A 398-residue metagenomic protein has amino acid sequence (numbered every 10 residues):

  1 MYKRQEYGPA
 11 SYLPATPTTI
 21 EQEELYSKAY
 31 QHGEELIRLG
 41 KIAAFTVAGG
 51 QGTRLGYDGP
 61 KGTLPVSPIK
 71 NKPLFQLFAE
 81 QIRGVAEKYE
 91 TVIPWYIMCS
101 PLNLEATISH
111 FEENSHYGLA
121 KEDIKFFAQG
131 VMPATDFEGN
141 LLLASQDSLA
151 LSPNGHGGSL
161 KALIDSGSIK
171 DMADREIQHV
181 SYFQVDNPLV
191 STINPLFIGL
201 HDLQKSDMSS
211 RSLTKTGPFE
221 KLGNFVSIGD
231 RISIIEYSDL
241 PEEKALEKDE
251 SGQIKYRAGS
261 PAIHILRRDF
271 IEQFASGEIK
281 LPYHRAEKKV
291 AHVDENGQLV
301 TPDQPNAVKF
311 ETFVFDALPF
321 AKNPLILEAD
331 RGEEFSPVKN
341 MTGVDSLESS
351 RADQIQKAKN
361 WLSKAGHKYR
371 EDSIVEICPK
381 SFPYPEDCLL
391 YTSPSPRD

Functional and structural regions predicted by a protein language model:
M1-Q5, Y391-D398: Conserved small/polar residues in nucleotide/adenosyl-binding loops
K3-P17: Low-complexity, highly charged intrinsically disordered N-terminal segments that act as targeting/localization
E34-D58: N-terminal nucleotide-binding beta1-loop-alpha1 segment
A44-V47, P94-S100, K125-G130, V180-F183: Extended hydrophobic secondary-structure segments that form protein cores and membrane-embedded regions
L74-Y89: A short, N-terminal amphipathic alpha-helix
I108-Y117: Short, aromatic/basic amphipathic alpha-helical patches
H116-Y117, K121-E220: Conserved beta-loop-beta/alpha segment of the NTase-like Rossmann-fold superfamily that binds/positions NTPs
Q178-V180, L189, I193, I198-W361 (+1 more regions): Catalytic core of tubulin tyrosine ligase-like
